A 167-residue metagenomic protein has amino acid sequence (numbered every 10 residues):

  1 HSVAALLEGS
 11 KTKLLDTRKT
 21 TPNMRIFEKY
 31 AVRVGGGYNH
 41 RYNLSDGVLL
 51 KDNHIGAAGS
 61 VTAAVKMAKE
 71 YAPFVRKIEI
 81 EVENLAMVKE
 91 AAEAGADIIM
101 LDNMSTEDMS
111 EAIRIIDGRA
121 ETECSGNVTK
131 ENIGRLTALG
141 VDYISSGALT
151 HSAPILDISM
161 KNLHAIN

Functional and structural regions predicted by a protein language model:
H1-E81, A86-A94, I98, S110-I115 (+3 more regions): Acidic/glycine-rich phosphate/pyrophosphate-binding loops and surrounding catalytic core that coordinate Mg2+
N103, G126, G147-A148: Short secondary-structure boundary segments
S105-M109: Nucleotide-binding motor/catalytic cores of P-loop/tubulin-like NTPases across gene-expression machines
K130: Cys/His-rich Zn2+-binding cysteine-cluster or related metal-binding knuckle/ribbon modules and their
A148-N167: Short, charged, intrinsically disordered terminal tails
